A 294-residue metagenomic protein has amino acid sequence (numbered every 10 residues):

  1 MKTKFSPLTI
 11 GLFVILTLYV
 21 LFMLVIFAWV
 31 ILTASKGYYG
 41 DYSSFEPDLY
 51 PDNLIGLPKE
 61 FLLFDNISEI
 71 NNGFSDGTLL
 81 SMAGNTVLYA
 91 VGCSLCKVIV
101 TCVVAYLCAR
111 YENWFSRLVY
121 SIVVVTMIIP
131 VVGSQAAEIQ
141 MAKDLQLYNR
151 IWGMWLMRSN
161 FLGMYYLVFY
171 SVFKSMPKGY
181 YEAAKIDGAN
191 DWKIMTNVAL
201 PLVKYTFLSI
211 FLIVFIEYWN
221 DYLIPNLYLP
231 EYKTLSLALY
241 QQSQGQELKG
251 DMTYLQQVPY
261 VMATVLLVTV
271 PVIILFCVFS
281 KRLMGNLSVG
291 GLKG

Functional and structural regions predicted by a protein language model:
K2-G294: A structural signal for multi-pass alpha-helical bundles of membrane permease subunits that mediate small-molecule
